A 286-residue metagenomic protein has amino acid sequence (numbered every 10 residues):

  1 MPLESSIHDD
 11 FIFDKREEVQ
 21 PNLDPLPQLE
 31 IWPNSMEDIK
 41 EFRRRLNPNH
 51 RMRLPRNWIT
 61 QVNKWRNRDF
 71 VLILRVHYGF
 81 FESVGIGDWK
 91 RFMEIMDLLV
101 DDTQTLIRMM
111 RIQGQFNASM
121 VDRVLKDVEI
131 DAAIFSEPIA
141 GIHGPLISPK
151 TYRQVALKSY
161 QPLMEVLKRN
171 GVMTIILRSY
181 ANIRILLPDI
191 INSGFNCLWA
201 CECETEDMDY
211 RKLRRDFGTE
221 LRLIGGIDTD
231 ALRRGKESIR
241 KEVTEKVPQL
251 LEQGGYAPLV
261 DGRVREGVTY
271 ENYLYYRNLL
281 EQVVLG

Functional and structural regions predicted by a protein language model:
M1-Q20: N-terminal accessory beta-strand-rich subdomains and adjacent acidic, glycine-rich linkers that precede catalytic cores
K15-G286: Active-site loop segments of alpha/beta catalytic cores
